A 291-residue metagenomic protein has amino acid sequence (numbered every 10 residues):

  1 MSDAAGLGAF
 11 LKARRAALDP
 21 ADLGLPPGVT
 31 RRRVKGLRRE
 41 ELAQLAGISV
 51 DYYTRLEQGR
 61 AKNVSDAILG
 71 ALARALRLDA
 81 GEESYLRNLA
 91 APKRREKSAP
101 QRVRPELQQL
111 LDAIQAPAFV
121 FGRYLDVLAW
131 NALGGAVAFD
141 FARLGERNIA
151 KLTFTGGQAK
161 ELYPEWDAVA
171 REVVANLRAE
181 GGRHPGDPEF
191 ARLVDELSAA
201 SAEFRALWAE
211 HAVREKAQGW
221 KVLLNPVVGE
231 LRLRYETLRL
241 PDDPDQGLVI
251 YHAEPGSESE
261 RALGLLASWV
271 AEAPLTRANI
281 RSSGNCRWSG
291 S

Functional and structural regions predicted by a protein language model:
M1-K12, V64-G70, R74-E106, L110: Short amphipathic recognition helices of helix-turn-helix/homeodomain-type DNA-binding modules
M1-L37: A short, Lys/Arg-rich alpha-helix, primarily the initiator
D22-G36, E96-Q115: An N-terminal domain-cap segment
G28-R33, R39-E40, A46-N63: Recognition helix of helix-turn-helix/homeodomain-like DNA-binding domains that insert into the DNA major groove
L42-A43, L72: Short alpha-helical "recognition helix" segments of helix-turn-helix
Q58, R87-A91, D126, D195: Short amphipathic alpha-helical surface patches that mediate protein-protein
P105-Y124, L128-R281, C286-S291: Hydrophobic protein-protein interaction segments
